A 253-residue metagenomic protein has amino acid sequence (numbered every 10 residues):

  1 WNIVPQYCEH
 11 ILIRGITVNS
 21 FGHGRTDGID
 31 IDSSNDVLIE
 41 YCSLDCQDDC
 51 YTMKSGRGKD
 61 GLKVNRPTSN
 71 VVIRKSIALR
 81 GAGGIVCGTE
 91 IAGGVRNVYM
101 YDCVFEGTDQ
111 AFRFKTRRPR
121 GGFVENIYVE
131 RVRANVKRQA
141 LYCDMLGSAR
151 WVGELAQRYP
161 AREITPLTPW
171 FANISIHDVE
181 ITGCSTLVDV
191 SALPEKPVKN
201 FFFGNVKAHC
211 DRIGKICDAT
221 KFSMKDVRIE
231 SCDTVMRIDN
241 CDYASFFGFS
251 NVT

Functional and structural regions predicted by a protein language model:
W1-T253: Extracellular/periplasmic carbohydrate-active domains that bind, remodel, or depolymerize complex polysaccharides
